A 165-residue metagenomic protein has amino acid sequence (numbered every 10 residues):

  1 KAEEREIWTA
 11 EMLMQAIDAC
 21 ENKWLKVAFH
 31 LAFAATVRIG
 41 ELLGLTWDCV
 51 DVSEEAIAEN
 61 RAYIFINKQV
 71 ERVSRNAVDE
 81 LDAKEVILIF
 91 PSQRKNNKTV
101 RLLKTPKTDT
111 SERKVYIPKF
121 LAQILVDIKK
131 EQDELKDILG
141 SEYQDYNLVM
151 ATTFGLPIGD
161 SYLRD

Functional and structural regions predicted by a protein language model:
K1-R5, N67, D165: Short intrinsically disordered, low-complexity coil segments enriched in acidic
K1-W47, I57-R61, L102, T110 (+1 more regions): Basic, Lys/Arg- and aromatic-enriched nucleic-acid-binding interface segment
M12, L45-E134, Q144: Conserved tyrosine-mediated DNA breakage-rejoining catalytic core shared by Y-recombinases
Q15-L25, A35, V115, K130-D165: Short, basic (Lys/Arg/His-rich) helix/loop patches that form interaction surfaces in the mid-to-C-terminal regions
R38, V73-S74, I158: Flexible loop/turn segments at secondary-structure boundaries
